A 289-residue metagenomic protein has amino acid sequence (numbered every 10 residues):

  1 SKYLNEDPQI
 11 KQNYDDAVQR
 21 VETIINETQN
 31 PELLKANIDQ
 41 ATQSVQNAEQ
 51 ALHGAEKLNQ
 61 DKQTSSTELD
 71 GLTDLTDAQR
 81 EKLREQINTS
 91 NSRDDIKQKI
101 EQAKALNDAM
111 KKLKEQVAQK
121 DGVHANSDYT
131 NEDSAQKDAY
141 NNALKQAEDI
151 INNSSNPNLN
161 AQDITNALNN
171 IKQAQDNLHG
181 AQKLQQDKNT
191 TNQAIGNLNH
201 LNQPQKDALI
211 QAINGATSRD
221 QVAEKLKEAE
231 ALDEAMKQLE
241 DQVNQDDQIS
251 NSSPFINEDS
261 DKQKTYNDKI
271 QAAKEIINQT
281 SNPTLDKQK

Functional and structural regions predicted by a protein language model:
S1-K289: Amphipathic alpha-helical assembly segments used for oligomerization, scaffolding, or translocation
